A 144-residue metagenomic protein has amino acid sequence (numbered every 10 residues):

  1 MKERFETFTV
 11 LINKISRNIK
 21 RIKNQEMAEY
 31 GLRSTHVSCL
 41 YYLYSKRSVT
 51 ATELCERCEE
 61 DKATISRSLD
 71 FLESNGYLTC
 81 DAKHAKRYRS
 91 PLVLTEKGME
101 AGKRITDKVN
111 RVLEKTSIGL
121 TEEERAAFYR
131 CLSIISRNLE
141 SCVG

Functional and structural regions predicted by a protein language model:
M1-Y30: N-terminal leader segment of winged-helix/HTH proteins
N13-S16, Y41-S45, T106, S133: Short, locally clustered residues in the helix-turn-helix/winged-helix DNA-binding domain
K14, T50, K86-Y88: A conserved beta-turn-beta hairpin within the catalytic core of GNAT-like acetyltransferases that forms part
S16, R47, C58, K62 (+3 more regions): Flexible interhelical turns and helix-capping residues at alpha-helix boundaries within structured domains
K20, D70-S133: Charged, amphipathic alpha-helical coiled-coil/dimerization segments
R21-T64, G144: N-terminal helix-turn-helix DNA-binding core of bacterial DNA-binding proteins
A63-F71: Short amphipathic alpha-helical interaction segments
R137-G144: Generic C-terminal helix-cap and adjacent flexible tail
